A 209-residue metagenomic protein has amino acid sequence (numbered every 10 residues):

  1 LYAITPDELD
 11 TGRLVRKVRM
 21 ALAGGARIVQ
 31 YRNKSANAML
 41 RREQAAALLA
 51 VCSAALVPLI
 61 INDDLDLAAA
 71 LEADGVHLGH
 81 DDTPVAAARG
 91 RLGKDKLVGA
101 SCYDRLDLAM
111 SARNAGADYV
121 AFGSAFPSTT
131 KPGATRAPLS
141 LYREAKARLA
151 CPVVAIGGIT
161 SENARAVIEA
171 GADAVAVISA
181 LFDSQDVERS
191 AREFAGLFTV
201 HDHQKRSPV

Functional and structural regions predicted by a protein language model:
L1-V85, G90-D118, A134-A137, E144 (+4 more regions): Conserved N-terminal beta1-alpha1 strand-loop-helix module at the mouth
F122, P127-G133: Phosphate-binding beta-alpha-beta segment of Rossmann-like dinucleotide-binding domains, i.e., the NAD(P)
A125, G158-I159: Short, loop-centered acidic/histidine patches that primarily coordinate divalent metals
A170, A174-V177: C-terminal binding/interaction regions
